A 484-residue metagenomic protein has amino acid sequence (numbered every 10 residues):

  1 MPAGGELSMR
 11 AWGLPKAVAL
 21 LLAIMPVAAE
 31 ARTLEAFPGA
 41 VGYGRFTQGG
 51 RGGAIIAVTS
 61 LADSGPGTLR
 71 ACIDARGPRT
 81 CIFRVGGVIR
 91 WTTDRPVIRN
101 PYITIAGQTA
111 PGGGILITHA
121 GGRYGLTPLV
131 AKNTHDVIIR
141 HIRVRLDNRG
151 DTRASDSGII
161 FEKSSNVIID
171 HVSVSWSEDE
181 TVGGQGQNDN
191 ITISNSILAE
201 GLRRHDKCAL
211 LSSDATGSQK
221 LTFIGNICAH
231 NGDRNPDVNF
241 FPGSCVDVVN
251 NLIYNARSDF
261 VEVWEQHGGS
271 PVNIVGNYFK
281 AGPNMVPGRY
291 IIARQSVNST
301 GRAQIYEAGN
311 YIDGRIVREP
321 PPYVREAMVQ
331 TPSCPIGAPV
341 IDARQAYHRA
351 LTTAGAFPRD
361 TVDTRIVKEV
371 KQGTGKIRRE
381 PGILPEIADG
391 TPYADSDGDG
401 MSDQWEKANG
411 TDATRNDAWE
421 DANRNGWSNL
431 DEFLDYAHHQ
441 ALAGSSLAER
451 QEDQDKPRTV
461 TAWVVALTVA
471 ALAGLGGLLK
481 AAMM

Functional and structural regions predicted by a protein language model:
E35-C81, N425: Acidic Gly/Asp/Thr-rich repetitive segments characteristic of extracellular carbohydrate-active and adhesion proteins
C81, I105-G107, V137-I139, V167-D170 (+5 more regions): All-beta strand scaffolds that present successive hydrophobic residues in beta-strands
I89-K220: Right-handed parallel beta-helix
P128, G158, T181, D206-L210 (+3 more regions): Structural detector of coil-to-beta-strand junctions
F240-P381: Extracellular beta-rich repeat passengers
E380-E452: Extracellular calcium-associated, cysteine-rich motifs in secreted modular proteins
L447-M484: C-terminal cell-surface addressing/anchoring modules of secreted/extracellular proteins
